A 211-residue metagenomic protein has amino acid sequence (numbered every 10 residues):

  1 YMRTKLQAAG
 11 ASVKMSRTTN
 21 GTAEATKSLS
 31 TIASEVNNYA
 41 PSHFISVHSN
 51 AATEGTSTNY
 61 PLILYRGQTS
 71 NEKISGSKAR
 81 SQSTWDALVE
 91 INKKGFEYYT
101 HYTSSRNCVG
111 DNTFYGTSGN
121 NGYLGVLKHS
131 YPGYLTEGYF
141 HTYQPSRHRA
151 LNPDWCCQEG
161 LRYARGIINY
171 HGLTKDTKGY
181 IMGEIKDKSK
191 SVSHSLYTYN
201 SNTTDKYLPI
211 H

Functional and structural regions predicted by a protein language model:
Y1-K78: Catalytic-core regions of hydrolytic enzymes
R3-A11, N37-P41, S49, W85-K94 (+2 more regions): Sec-exported extracytoplasmic/periplasmic mature domains
S46-E54, L64-Y65, T100-K175: Active-site-adjacent mobile loop/cap segments within catalytic or ligand-binding domains
K73, Q144-S146, V192-S193: Short, solvent-exposed loop/turn elements at domain surfaces
S77-T117: Active-site-adjacent substrate-binding region of metalloamidase/peptidase-like peptide-processing proteins
G179-D187: A short, amphipathic beta-strand motif
G183, K206-H211: Glycine-centered loop-to-beta-strand initiation motif
S191-L208: A short beta-turn/strand-edge loop motif at beta-sheet boundaries
